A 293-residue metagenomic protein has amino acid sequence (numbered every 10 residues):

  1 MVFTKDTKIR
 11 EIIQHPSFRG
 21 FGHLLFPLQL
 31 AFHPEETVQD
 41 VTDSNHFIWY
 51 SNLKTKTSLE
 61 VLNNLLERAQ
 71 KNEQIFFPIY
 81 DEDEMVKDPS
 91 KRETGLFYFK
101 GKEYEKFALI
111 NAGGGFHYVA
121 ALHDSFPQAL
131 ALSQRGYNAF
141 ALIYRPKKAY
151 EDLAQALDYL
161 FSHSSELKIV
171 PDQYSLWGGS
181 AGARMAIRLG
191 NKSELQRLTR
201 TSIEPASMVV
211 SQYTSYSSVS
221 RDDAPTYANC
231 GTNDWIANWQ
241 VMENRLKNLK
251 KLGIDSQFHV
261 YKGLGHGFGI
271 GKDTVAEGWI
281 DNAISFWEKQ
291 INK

Functional and structural regions predicted by a protein language model:
M1-E93: N-terminal targeting or regulatory segments adjacent to alpha/beta-hydrolase or S9 domains
M1-P16, G20-P27, N229, L252-K293: C-terminal catalytic histidine-bearing segment of alpha/beta-hydrolase fold enzymes
D88-K100, K106-F107: A short loop-to-beta-strand scaffold at the N-terminal edge of the catalytic core in hydrolase folds
E105-G114: Short beta-strand element of the alpha/beta-hydrolase
A121-F140: Short amphipathic alpha-helix adjacent to the substrate-entry channel of hydrolases
E151, Q155-D223: Primarily recognizes the serine-hydrolase "nucleophile elbow" in alpha/beta-hydrolase and SGNH/GDSL folds
D222, A228-C230, D234: Short beta-strand/loop motif that positions the catalytic acidic residue of the alpha/beta-hydrolase fold
W235-N244: Conserved alpha/beta-hydrolase "acid-adjacent" motif
